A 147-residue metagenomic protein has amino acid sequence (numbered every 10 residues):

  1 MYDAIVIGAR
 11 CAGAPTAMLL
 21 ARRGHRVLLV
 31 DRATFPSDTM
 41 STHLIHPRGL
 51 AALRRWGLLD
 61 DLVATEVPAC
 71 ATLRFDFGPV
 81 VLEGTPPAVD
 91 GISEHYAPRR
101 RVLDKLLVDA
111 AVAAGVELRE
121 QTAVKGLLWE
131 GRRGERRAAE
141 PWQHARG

Functional and structural regions predicted by a protein language model:
M1, A69, R74-G147: Conserved N-terminal helical subregion
M1-A12, L28: Beta1/beta-strand and adjacent pyrophosphate-binding region of the FAD-binding site in flavoprotein oxidoreductases
I5, M18-S41: Glycine-rich FAD pyrophosphate-binding loop
A9-A12, T16-A17, A21, A111: Small-residue (primarily alanine) positions within well-ordered alpha-helices, especially packing/interaction faces
R26, L59, E117: Residue-level detector of anion-binding/catalytic polar loops
M40-G78: N-terminal FAD cofactor-binding segment of flavoenzymes
